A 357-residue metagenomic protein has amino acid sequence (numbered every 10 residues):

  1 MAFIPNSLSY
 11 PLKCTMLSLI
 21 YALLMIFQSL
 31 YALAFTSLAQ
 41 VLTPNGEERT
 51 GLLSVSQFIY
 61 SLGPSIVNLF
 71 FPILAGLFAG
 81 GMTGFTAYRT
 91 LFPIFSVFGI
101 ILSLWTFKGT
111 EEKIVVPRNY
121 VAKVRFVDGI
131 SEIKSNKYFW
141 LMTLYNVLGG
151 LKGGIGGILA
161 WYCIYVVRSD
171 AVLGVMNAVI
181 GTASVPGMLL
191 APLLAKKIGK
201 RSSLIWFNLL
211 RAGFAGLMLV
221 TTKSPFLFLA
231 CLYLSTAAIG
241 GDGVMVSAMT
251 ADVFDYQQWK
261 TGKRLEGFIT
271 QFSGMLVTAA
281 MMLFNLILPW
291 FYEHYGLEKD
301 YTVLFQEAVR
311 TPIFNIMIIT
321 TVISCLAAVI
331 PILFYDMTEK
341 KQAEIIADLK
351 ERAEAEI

Functional and structural regions predicted by a protein language model:
M1-I357: Membrane-embedded alpha-helical bundles of multi-pass transporters/translocases, especially carrier/permease families
